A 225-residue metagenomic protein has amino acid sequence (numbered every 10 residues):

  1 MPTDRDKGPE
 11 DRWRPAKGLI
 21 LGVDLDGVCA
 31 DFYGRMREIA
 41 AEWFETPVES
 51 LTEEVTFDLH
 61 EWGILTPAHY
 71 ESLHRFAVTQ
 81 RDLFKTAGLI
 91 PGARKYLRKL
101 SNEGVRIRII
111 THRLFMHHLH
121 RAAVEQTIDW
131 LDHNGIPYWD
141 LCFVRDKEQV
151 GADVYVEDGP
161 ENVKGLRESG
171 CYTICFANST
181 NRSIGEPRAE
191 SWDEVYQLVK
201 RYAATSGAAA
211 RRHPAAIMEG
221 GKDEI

Functional and structural regions predicted by a protein language model:
P2-H69: Active-site neighborhood of HAD-like aspartate-dependent phosphohydrolases
V48, D58-K95: Metal-dependent phosphoesterase signature
T52-V55, R108-H118, V124-E148: A short, structured active-site edge motif that brings together acidic residues
F84-L89, A93-T127: Substrate-recognition element of Asp-dependent hydrolases with the DxDx(T/V) motif
R98-N102, D132, R167: Anion (oxyanion) recognition and catalysis
R106-R108, V154, I174: A structural signal for isolated positions on well-ordered beta-strands in alpha/beta enzyme cores
P137, P160-I225: Asp-based, Mg2+/Mn2+-dependent phosphohydrolase catalytic module
L141-R167: Conserved Lys-Pro-Asp/Glu-containing loop-to-beta segment of HAD-superfamily phosphomonoesterases, centered on
